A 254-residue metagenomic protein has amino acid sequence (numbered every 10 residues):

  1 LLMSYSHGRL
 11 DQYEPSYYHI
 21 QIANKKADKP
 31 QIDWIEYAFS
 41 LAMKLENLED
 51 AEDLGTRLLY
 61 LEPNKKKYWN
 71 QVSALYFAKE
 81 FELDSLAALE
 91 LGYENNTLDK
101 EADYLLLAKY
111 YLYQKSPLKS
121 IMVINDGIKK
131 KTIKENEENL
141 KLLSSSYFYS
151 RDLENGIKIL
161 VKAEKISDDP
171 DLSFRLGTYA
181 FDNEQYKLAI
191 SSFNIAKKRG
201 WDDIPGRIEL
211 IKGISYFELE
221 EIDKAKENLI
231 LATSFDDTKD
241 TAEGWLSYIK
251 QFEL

Functional and structural regions predicted by a protein language model:
L1-L219, K224-L254: Alpha-solenoid helical repeat scaffolds
